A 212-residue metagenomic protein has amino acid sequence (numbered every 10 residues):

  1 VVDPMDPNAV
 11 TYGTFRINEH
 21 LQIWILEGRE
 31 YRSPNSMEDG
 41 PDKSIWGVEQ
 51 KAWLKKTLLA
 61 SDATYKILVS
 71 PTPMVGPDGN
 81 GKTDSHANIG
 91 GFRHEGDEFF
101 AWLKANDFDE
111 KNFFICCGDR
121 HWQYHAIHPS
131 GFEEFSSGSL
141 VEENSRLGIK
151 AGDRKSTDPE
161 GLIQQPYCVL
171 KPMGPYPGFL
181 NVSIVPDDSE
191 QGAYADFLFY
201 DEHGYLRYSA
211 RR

Functional and structural regions predicted by a protein language model:
V1-R212: Long, structured stretches of catalytic cores involved in phosphate-ester chemistry, encompassing
